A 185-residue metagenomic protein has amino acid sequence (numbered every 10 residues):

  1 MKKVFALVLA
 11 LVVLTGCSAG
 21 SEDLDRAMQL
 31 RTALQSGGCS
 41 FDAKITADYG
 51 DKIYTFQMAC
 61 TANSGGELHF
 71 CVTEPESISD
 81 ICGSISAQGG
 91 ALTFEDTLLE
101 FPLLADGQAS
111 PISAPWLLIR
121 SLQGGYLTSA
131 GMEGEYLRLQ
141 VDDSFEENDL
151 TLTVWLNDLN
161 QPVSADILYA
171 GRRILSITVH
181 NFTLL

Functional and structural regions predicted by a protein language model:
M1-G16: Sec-dependent bacterial lipoprotein signal peptides
G16-E67: N-terminal leader/targeting segments and the immediate start of mature chains
L34, K44-A47, L92-F145: Flexible, processing/modification-adjacent segments and terminal tails in exported/periplasmic/extracellular proteins
G37, F101-P102, L117, I177-L184: Function-determining sites in protein domains
K52-M58, S77-I85, E146-D149, R173-I177: Amphipathic hydrophobic-ligand
M58-A62, G83-A87, V154, N181-F182: Extended lipid/amphipathic-ligand handling interfaces
A62-L117, R173: An acidic-aromatic
T128-L185: Gly/Pro-enriched, hydrophobic low-complexity segments that function as extracytoplasmic propeptides/linkers
